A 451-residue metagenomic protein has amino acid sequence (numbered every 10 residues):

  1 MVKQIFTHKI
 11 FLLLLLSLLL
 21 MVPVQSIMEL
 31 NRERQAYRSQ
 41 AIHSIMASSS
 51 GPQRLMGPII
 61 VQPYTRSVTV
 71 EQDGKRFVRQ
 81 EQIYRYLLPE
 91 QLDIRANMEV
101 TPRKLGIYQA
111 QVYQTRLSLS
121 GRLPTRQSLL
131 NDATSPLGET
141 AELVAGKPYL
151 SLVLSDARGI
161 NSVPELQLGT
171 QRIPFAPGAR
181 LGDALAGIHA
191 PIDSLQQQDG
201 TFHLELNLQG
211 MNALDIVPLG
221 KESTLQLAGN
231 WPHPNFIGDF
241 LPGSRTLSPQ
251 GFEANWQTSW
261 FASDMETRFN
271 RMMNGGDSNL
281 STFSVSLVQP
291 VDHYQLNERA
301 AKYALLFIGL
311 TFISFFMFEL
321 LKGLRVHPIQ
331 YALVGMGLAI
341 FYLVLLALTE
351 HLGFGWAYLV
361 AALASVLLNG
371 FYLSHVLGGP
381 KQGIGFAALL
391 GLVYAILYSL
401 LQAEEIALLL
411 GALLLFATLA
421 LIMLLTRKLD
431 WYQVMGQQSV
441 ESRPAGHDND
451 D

Functional and structural regions predicted by a protein language model:
V2-E29: Hydrophobic alpha-helical transmembrane signal-anchor segments
T7-F11, K104-Q111, I188-S194, L296-L306: Membrane-entry segments of alpha-helical transmembrane domains in multi-pass membrane proteins
V24-M28, P290-A301, S399, A403: Glycine- and acidic
I27-G51: Alpha-helical transmembrane signal-anchor/signal-peptide segments
A36, Q40, A47, V61 (+1 more regions): Soluble non-transmembrane domains of integral membrane proteins
M46-E71: Short extracytoplasmic
N279-I308, H327-P328: Cytosolic-side membrane-insertion boundary helix
L305-D451: Generic detector of multi-pass transmembrane helix bundles and their immediately adjacent loops in polytopic membrane
